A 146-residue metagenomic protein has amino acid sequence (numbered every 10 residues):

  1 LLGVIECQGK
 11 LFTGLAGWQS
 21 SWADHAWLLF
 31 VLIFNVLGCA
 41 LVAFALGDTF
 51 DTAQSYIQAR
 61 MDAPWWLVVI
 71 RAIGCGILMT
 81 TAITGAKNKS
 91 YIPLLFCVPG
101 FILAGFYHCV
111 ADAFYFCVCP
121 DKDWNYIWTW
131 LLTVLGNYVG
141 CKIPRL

Functional and structural regions predicted by a protein language model:
L1-L146: Alpha-helical transmembrane segments and their helix-helix packing motifs
